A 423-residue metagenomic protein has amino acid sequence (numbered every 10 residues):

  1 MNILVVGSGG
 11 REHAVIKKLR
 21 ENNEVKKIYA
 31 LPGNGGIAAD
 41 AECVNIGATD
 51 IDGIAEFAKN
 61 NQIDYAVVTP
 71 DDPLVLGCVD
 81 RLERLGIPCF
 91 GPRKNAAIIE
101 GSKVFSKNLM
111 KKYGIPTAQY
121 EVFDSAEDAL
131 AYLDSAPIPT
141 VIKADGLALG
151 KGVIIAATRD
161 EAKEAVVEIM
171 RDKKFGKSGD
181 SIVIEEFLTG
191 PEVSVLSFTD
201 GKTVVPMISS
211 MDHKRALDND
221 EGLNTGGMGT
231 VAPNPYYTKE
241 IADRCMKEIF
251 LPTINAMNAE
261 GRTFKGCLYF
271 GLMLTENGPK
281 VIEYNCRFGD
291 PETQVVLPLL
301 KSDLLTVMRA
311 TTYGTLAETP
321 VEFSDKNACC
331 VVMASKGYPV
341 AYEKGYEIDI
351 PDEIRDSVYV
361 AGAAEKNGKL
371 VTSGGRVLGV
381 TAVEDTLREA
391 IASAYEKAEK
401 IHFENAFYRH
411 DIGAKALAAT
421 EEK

Functional and structural regions predicted by a protein language model:
M1-K94: ATP-binding N-terminal substructure of ATP-dependent carboxylate-amine bond-forming enzymes
L4-V5, E100-S181, P235, K239-L251: Active-site nucleotide/adenylate-binding loops and adjacent lid/helix of ATP-dependent enzymes
E21, G36-A38, F90, K112-G114 (+12 more regions): Solvent-exposed alpha-helices and their adjacent loops that cap or buttress functional pockets in soluble metabolic
V67, C78-R93, I98-T117, E121: Glycine/small-residue-rich loop that forms an oxyanion/phosphate-binding "nest" at active or ligand-binding sites
G152, A156-T293: Internal nucleotide-binding/catalytic subdomain
M246-L268, N285-E353: Active-site "cap" helix and flanking loop/linker of ATP-utilizing ligase/carboxylase catalytic domains
A310-K423: Peripheral (often C-terminal) accessory segments that flank ATP-dependent C-N-forming ligase machineries
